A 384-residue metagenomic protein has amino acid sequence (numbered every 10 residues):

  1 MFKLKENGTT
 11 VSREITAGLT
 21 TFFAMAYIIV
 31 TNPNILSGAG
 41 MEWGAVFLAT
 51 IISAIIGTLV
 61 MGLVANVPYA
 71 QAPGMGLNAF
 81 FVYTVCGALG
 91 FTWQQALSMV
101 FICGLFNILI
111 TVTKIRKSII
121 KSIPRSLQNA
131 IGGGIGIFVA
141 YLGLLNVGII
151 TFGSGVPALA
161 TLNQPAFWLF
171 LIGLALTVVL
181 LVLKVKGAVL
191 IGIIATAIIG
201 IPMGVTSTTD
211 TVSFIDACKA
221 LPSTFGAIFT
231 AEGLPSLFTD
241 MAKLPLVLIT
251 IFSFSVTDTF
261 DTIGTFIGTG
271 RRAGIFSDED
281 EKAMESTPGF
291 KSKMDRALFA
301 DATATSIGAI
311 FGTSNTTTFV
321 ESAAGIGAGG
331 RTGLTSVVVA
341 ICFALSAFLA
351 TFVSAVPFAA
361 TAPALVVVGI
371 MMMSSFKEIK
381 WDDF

Functional and structural regions predicted by a protein language model:
M1-A45, A158-L159, I193-M294: Helix-loop-helix hairpins and the membrane-proximal interhelical loops of multi-pass alpha-helical transport proteins
M1-I28, N32, S53, G74-Y83 (+2 more regions): Helix-loop-helix junctions within the multi-pass membrane cores of secondary transporters/permeases
S37-W43, Y83-A96, K117-Q128, I137-V179 (+1 more regions): Inter-helical loop and helix-membrane interface segments of multi-pass membrane transporters/permeases
G40-L59: Loop-to-helix transition at the N-terminal end of transmembrane alpha-helices
A54-M75, F106: Juxtamembrane transmembrane-helix boundary signature
M61-G62, N107, T111, T177 (+4 more regions): Structural signal for membrane-spanning alpha-helices in multi-pass inner-membrane proteins, emphasizing helix cores
M75, V100-I102, I131, I135 (+4 more regions): Hydrophobic mid-bilayer segments of alpha-helices in multi-pass membrane transport proteins, especially secondary
M373-F384: C-terminal membrane-solvent junction of multi-pass transporters and transport-like membrane proteins
